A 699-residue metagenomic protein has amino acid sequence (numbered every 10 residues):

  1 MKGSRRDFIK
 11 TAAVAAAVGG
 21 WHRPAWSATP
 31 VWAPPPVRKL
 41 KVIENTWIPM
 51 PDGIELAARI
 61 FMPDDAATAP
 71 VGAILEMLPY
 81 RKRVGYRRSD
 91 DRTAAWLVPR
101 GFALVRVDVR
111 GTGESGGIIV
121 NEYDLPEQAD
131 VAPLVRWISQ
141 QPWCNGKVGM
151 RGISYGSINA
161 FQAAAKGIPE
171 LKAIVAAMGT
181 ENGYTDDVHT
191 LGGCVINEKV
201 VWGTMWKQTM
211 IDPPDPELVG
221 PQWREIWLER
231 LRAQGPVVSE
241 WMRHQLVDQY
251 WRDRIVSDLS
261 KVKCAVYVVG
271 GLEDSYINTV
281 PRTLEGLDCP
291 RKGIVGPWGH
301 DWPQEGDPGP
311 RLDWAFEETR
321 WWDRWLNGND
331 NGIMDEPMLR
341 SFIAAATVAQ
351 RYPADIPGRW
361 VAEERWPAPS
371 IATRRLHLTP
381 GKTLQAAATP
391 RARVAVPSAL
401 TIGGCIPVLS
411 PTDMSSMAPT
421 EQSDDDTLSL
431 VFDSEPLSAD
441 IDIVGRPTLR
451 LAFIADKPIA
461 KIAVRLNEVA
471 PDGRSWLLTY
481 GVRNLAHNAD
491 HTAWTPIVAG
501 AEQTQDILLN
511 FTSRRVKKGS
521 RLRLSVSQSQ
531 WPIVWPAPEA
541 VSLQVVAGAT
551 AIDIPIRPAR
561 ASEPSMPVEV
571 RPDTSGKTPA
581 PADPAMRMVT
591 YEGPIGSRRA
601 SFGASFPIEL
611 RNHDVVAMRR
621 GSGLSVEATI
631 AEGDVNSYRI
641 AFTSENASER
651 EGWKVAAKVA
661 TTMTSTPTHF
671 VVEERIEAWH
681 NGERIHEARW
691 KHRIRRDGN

Functional and structural regions predicted by a protein language model:
D7-S27: N-terminal export signals
W32-A66: N-terminal cap/lid segment of alpha/beta-hydrolase-fold proteins
A67-S139: Cap/lid segment of the alpha/beta-hydrolase catalytic domain
D90-D91, P99, Q162-K261: Accessory cap/linker subdomain of secreted extracellular hydrolases
W143-S154: Alpha/beta-hydrolase fold nucleophile elbow
I153-Q162: Glycine-rich nucleophile elbow surrounding the catalytic serine of serine-hydrolase chemistry
V268-G270: Short beta-strand/loop motif that positions the catalytic acidic residue of the alpha/beta-hydrolase fold
I294, Q304, P308-W679, E683-N699: C-terminal, loop-rich substrate-recognition/catalytic regions characterized by aromatic stacking residues
